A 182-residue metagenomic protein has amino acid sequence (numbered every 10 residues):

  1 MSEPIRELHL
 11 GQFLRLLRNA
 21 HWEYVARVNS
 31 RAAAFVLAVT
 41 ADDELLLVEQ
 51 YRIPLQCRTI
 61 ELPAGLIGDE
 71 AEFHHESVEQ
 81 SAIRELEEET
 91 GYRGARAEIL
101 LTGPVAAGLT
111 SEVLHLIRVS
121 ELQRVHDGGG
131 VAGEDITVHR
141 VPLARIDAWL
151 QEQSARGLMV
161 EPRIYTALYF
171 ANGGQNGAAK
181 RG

Functional and structural regions predicted by a protein language model:
M1, R58, T110, H115 (+1 more regions): Nudix hydrolase/Nudix homology domain
E3-A41, Q50: Acidic, metal-coordinating catalytic segment for phosphate/diphosphate chemistry, firing primarily on the Nudix
E7-Q12, I53, G103-L114: Acidic pyrophosphate-coordinating catalytic loop
R15-A20, A106-V125: Active-site-adjacent beta-strand/loop module that shapes the phosphate/pyrophosphate-binding cleft
L16-R18, L37, L47, L116-R118 (+1 more regions): Conserved hydrophobic/aromatic beta-strand scaffold that supports enzyme active sites
V28-R31, F35-T40, E44-R84, G130-A132 (+1 more regions): Conserved Nudix-box catalytic region and its N-terminal flanking loop in Nudix hydrolases and closely related
T40-D42, Y51, S120-R124, L143-A144: Short loop segments at secondary-structure junctions
R93-L100: A short coil-to-beta-strand element that immediately follows conserved catalytic motifs
